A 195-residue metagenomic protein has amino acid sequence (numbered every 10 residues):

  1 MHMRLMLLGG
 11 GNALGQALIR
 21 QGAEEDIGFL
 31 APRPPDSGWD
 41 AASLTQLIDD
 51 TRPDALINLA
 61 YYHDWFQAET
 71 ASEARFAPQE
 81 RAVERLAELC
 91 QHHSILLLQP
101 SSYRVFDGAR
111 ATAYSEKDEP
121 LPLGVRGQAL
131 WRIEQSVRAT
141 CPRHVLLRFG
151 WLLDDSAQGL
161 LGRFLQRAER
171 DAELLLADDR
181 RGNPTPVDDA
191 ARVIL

Functional and structural regions predicted by a protein language model:
M3-E24: N-terminal Rossmann NAD(P)H-binding glycine-rich loop of SDR-like oxidoreductase domains
L8, L59-A60, L97-Y103, L147-F149: SDR active-site strand-loop-helix element
I27-W39: A short beta-strand-loop structural module common to alpha/beta enzyme folds
D36-R81, L89-Q91: NAD(P)H-binding glycine-rich loop region in Rossmannoid oxidoreductase-like domains and their noncatalytic homologs
F76-E80, T112-E134, D154, P184-T185: Short-chain dehydrogenase/reductase
E84-L123: Conserved Rossmann-fold NAD(P)-dependent oxidoreductase catalytic core, especially the SDR/UDP-sugar
Q135-G182, D189: NAD(P)-dependent short-chain dehydrogenase/reductase
A190-I194: Non-catalytic, hydrophobic alpha-helical segments
